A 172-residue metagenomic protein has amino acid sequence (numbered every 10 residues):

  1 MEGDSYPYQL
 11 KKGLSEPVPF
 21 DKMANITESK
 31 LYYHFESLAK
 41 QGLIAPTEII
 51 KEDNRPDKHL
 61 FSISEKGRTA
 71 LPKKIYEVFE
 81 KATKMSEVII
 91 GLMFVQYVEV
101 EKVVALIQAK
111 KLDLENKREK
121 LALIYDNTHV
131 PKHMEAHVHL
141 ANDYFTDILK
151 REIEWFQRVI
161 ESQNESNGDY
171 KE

Functional and structural regions predicted by a protein language model:
M1-T83: Basic helix-turn-helix/winged-helix DNA-binding cores and closely related short helical interaction motifs
T27, K81, V103, M134-V138: Residue-level recognition of alpha-helical structural elements
L71-I75, Y125, I160: Short, flexible helix/strand-to-coil boundary loops that buttress conserved ligand/catalytic motifs in alpha/beta
P72-N116: Amphipathic alpha-helical dimerization/coiled-coil segments that flank or bridge DNA-binding/regulatory modules
A109, H137-F145, L149-E152, V159: An accessory alpha-helical subdomain
L114-Y125, L149, F156, Q163: Non-transmembrane amphipathic alpha-helical segments
L123-Y144: Acidic interhelical loop/turn segments
S162-E172: Long amphipathic alpha-helical coiled-coil segments
